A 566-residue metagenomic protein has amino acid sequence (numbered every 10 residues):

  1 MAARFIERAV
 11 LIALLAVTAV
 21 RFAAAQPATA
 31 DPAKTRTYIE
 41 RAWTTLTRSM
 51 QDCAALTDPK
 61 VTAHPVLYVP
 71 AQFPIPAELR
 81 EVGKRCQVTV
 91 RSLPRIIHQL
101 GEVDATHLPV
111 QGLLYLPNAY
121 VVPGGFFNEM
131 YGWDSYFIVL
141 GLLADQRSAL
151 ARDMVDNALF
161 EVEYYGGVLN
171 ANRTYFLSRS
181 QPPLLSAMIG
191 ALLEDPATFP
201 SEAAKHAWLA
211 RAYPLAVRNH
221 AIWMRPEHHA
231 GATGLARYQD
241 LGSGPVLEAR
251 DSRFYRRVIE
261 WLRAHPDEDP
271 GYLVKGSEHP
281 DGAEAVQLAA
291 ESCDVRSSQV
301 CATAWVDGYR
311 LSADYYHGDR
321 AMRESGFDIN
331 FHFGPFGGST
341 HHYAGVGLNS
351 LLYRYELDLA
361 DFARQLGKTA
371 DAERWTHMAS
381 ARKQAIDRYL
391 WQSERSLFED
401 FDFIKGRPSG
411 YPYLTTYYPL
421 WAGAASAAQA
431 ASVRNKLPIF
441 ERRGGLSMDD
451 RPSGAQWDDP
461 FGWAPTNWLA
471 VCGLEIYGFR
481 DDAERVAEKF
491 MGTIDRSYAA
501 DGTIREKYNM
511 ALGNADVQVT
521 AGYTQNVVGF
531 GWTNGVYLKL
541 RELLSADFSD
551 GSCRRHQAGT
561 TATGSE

Functional and structural regions predicted by a protein language model:
M1-V10: Bacterial N-terminal signal peptides that target proteins for export
A9-R21: Bacterial N-terminal signal peptides
A23-A25: Boundary at the C-terminal end of the N-terminal hydrophobic targeting segment
K34-E129, D153-V168, N172, A232-Y343 (+2 more regions): Extended glycan-interaction surfaces of carbohydrate-active proteins
Y131-E161, T415-S426, N467-R480: Alpha-helical support elements that line or immediately flank enzyme active sites and cofactor-binding pockets
V162-A212: Aromatic/His-enriched, Gly/Pro-containing loop or helix-boundary segments that lie immediately adjacent to catalytic
L192-R211, L359-R374, Y477: Inter-helical turn/loop segments and adjacent helix faces that build the functional surface of alpha-helical bundle
S339-L366, D459-L469, G473-Y477, D481: Long, repeat-rich segments with strong aromatic
